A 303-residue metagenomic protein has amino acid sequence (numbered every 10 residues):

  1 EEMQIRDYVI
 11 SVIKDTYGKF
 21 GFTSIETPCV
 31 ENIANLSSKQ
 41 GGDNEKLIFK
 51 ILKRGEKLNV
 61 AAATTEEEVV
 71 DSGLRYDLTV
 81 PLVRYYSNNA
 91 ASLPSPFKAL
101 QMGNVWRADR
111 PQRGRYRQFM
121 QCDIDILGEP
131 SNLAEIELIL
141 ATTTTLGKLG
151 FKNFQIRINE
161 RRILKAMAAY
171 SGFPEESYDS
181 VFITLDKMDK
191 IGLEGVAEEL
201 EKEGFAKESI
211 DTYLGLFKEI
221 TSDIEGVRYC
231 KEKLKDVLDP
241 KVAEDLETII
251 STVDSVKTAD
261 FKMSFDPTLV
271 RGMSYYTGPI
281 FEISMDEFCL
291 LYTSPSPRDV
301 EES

Functional and structural regions predicted by a protein language model:
E1-R6, V60: Auxiliary tRNA-acceptor-end handling modules of aminoacyl-tRNA synthetases
I5-F20, E31-N32, E66-V69, D77-L93 (+5 more regions): Positively charged, Gly/Ser-enriched RNA/tRNA-binding surfaces
T23-S24: Residue-level detector of anion-binding/catalytic polar loops
T27-K46, N159-Y170, L269-T277: Beta-rich nucleic-acid/ligand-interaction surfaces
C29-S72: Polyanion/phosphate-binding surface patch
L47-G55, F173-G192: Acidic, His- and aromatic-enriched active-site or binding-groove loops in soluble protein domains that engage sugars
Q155-R157: Cytochrome P450
